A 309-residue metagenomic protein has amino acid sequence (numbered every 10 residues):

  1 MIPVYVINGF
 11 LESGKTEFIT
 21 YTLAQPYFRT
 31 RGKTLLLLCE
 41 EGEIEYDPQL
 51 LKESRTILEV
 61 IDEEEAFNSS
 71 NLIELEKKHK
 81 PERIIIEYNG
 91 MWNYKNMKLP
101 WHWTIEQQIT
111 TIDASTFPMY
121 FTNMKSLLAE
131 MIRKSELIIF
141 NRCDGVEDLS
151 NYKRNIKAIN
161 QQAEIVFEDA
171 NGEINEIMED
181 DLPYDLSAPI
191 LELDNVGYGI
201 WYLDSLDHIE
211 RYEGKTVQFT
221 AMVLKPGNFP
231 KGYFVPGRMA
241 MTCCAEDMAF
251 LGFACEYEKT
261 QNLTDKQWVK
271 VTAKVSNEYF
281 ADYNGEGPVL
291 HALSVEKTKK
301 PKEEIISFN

Functional and structural regions predicted by a protein language model:
I2-N8, E12-S13, E17-Q107, T111-P118: Nucleotide-state-sensitive switch-loop elements of NTP-binding domains
E17, G32, I105-E106, T110-M119 (+2 more regions): OB-fold and OB-like single-stranded nucleic-acid-recognition modules and their adjacent interaction interfaces
N89, N123, C143-D144: Structured loop/turn residues at secondary-structure junctions
K98-W103, M124-K125, E130: Short regulatory helix/loop adjacent to the ATP-binding pocket of P-loop NTPases
